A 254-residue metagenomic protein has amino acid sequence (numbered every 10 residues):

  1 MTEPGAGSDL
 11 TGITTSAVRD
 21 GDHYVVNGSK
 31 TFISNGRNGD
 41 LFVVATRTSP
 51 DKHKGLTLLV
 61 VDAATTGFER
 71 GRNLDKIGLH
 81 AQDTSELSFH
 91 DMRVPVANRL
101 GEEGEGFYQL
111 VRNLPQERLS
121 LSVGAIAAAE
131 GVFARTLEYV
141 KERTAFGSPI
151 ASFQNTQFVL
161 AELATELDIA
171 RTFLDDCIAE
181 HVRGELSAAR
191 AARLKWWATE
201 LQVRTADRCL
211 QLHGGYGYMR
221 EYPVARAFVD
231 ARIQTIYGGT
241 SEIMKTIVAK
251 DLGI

Functional and structural regions predicted by a protein language model:
G5-D9, F32-N35, R47-P50, K76-D83: Short Gly/Pro-enriched turn/cap motifs at secondary-structure boundaries
L10, D20-Y24, E86-S88, E105 (+1 more regions): Alpha-helical interface subdomain recognition
G12, T66-P95: Flexible, small-/acidic-enriched active-site or ligand-binding loops
T15-V18: A structural signal for short hydrophobic beta-strand segments in well-ordered beta-sheet cores
D20-D22, R47-D51, A63-T66, H90-N98 (+2 more regions): Short loop segments at secondary-structure junctions
H23, N27-R70: A short core secondary-structure module
L87-Q109: Long, acidic (Asp/Glu-rich), low-complexity accessory segments flanking structured domains
